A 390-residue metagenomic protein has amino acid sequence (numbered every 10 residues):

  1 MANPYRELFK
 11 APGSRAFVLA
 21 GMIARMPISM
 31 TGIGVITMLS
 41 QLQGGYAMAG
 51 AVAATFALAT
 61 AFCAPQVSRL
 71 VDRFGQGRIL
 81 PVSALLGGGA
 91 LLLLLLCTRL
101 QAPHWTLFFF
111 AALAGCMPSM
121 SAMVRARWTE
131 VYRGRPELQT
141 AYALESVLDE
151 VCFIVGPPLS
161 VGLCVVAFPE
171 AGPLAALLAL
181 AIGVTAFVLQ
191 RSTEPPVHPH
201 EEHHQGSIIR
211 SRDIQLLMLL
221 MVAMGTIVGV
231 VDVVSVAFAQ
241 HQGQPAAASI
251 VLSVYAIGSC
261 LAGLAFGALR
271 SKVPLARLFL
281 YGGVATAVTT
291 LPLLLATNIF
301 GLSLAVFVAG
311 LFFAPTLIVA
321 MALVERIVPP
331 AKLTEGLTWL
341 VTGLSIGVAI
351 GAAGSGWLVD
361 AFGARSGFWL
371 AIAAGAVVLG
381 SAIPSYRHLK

Functional and structural regions predicted by a protein language model:
A2-A61, I208-V251: Helix-loop boundary and gating motifs at the non-cytosolic
C63-Q76, C164, A262-L275, V359: Helix-to-loop junctions at the C-terminal end of transmembrane segments in multipass secondary transporters
L85-Q101, A285-T297: C-terminal ends and interior cores of transmembrane alpha-helices in multi-pass membrane transporters/permeases
P103, V165-L178, W357-G375: A membrane-interface helix-boundary motif in multi-pass transporters
A111-V151: Cytoplasmic helix-loop-helix junction between adjacent transmembrane helices in 12-TM secondary transporters
P118-Y132, S235, P315-V328: Intracellular juxtamembrane helix-capping segments at the cytosolic ends of symmetry-related transmembrane helices
R277-A320: C-terminal transmembrane helical hairpin of 12-TM major facilitator-type secondary transporters
A331-F362: A late C-terminal transmembrane helix in Major Facilitator Superfamily
